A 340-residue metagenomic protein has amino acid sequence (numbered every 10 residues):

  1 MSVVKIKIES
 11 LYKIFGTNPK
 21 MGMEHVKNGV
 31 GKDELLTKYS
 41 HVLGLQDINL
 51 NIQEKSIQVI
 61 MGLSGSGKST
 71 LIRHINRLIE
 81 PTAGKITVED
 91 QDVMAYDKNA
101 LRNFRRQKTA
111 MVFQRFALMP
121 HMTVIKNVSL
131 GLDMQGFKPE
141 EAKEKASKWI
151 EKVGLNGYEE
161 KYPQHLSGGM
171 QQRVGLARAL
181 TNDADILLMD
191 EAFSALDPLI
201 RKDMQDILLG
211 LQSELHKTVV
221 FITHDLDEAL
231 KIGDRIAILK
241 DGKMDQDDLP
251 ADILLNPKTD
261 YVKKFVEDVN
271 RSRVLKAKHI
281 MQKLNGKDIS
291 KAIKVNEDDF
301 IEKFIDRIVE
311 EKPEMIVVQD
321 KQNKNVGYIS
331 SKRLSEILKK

Functional and structural regions predicted by a protein language model:
H25-E34, Q91-D92, D133, E140-G157: Conserved ABC ATPase "signature" region
G84-D92: Conserved ABC transporter NBD signature motif
Y162-L166, M170: Conserved ABC ATPase signature
T181-D185: A short, proline-enriched helix->beta-strand linker immediately N-terminal to the Walker B motif in ABC-type P-loop
D241-G242: Conserved ABC ATPase "signature" C-loop
D247-D248, N256, Y328: ABC ATPase "signature
S290-P313, V317-Q322, G327-K340: The conserved cystathionine-beta-synthase
